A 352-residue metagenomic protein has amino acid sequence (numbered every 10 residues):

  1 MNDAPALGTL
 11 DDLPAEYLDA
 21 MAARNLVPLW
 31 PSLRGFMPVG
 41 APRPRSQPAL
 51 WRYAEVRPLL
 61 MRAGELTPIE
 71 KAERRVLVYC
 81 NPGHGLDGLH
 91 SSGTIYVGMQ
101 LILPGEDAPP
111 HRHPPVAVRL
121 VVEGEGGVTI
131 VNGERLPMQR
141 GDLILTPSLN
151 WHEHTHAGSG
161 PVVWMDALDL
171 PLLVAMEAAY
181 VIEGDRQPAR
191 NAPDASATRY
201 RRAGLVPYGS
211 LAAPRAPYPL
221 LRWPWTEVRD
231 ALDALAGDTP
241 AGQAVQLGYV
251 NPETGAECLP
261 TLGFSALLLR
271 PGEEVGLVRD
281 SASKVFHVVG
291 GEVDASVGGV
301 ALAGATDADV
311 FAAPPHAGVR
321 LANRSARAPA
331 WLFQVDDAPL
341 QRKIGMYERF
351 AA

Functional and structural regions predicted by a protein language model:
N2-A54, E253-P260, L267, P271 (+2 more regions): C-terminal functional regions that serve as terminal interaction/effector modules
N2-S92, I182, A189-T261, S265 (+1 more regions): A short, N-terminal "cap"/entry segment at the start of jelly-roll beta-barrel domains of the cupin/DSBH fold
N81-G83, L101-E106, P114, V122-E123 (+5 more regions): Short, flexible loop/turn elements at secondary-structure junctions
G85-Y96, L103-V118, N132-G133, T254-G263 (+1 more regions): A short beta-loop-beta micro-motif enriched in histidine and acidic residues
Q100, V118-L120, L145, S159-A179 (+2 more regions): A short hydrophobic beta-strand segment most commonly corresponding to one strand of the jelly-roll/cupin
L103, D107-R140, T146-N150, R279-D307: A short beta-strand-loop-beta hairpin characteristic of the jelly-roll/cupin
V131, P137-S159, W164-D169, G304-S325 (+1 more regions): Conserved metal-binding segment of the jelly-roll/cupin
I144-R201: Contiguous mid-protein beta-loop-alpha structural module that forms a pocket-lining wall or clamp of enzyme active
